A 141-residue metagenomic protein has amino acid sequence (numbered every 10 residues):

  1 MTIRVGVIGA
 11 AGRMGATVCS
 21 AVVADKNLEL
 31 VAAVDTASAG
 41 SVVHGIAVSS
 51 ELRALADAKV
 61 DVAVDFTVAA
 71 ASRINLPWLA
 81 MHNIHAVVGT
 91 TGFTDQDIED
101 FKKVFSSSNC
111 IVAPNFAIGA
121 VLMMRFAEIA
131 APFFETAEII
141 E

Functional and structural regions predicted by a protein language model:
T2-V5: Extreme N-terminal starter segment of soluble prokaryotic enzymes
I8-A11, G15-C19: N-terminal Rossmann NAD(P)H-binding glycine-rich loop of SDR-like oxidoreductase domains
A24-H44: NAD(P)-binding Rossmann-fold cofactor-contacting core
L30, G45-A58: Short acidic low-complexity segments
A63-V64: N-terminal Rossmann-like NAD(P) cofactor-binding module of classical short-chain dehydrogenase/reductase
T67-V68, T91: Short glycine-/small-residue-rich Rossmann-like dinucleotide-binding loops
L76-H82, G89-V112, A117-A130: Rossmann-fold NAD(P)-binding glycine/threonine-rich loop
F133-E141: Short, structured loop/turn "capping" segments at alpha-beta junctions
